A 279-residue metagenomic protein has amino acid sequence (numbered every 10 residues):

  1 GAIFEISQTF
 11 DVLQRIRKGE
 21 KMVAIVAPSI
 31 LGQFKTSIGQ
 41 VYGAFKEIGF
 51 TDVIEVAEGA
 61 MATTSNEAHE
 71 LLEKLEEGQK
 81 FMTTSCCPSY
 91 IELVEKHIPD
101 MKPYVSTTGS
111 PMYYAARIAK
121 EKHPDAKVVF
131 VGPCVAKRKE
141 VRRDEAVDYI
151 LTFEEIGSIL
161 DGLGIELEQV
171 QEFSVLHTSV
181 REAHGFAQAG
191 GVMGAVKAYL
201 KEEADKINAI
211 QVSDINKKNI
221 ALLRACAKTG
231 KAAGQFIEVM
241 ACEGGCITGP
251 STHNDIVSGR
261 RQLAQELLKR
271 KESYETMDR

Functional and structural regions predicted by a protein language model:
G1-A2: Hydrophobic or amphipathic alpha-helical targeting/insertion segments
E5-R279: Iron-sulfur-associated redox domains of electron-transfer enzymes in respiratory and anaerobic energy metabolism
